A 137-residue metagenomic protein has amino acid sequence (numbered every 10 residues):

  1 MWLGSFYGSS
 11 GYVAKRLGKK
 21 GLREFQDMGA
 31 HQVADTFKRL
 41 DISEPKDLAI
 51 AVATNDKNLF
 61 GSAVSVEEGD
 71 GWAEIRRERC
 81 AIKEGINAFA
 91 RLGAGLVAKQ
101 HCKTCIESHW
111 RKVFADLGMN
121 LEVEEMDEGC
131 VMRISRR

Functional and structural regions predicted by a protein language model:
M1-T104, K112-D127, R137: N-terminal accessory segment detector
E107: Alpha-helix-centered segments that form part of catalytic cores
G129-R133: A beta-hairpin/wing motif
